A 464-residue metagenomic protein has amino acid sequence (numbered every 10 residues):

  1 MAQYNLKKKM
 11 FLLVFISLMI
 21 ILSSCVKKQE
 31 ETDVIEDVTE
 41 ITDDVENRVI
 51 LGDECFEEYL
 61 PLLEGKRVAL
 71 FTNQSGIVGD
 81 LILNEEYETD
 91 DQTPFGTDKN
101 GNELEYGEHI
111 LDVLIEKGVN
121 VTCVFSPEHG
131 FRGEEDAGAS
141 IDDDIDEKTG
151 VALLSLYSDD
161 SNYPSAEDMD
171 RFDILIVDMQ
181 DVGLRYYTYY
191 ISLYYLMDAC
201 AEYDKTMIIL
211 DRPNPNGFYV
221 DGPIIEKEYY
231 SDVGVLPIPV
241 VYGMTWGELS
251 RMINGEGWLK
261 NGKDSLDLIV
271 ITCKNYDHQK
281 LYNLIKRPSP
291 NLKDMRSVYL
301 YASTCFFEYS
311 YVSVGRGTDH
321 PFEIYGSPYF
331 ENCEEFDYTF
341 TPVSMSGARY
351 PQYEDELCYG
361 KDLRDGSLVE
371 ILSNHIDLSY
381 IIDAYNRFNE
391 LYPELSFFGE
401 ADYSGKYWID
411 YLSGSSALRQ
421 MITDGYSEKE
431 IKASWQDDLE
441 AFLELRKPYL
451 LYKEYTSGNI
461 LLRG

Functional and structural regions predicted by a protein language model:
I21-S24: C-terminal motif of bacterial Sec signal peptides marking the signal peptidase cleavage site
V26-T32: Bacterial lipoprotein signal-peptidase II cleavage site
G133-A137, I208-Y230: Glycine-rich, charge-decorated loop segments at or immediately adjacent to ligand/cofactor-binding or catalytic sites
A137-R171, L184: Glycine-rich oxoanion-binding loops at beta->alpha junctions
D181-L193: Glycine/threonine-rich flexible loop motifs
Y230-T304: Conserved anion/nucleotide-ligand pocket segment
K274-C358: Glycine-rich, aromatic-lined ligand/substrate-binding cores of catalytic and carbohydrate-binding domains
G326-S434: Conserved functional hotspot residues or short segments at active or partner-binding sites across diverse domains
